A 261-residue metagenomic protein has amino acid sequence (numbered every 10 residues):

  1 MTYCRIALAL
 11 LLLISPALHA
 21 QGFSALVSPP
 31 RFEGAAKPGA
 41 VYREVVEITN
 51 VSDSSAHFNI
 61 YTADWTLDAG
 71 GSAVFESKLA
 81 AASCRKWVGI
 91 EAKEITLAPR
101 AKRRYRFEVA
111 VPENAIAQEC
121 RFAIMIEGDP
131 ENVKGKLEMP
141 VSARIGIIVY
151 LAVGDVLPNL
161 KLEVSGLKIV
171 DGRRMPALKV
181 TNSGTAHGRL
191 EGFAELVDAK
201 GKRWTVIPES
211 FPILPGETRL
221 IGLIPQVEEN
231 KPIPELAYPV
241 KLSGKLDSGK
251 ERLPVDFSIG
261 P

Functional and structural regions predicted by a protein language model:
M1-A7: Bacterial N-terminal signal peptides that target proteins for export
I14-A17: N-terminal signal peptide c-region/cleavage motif recognized by signal peptidases
Q21-A56, A92-E94, L160-A177: Beta-sheet-dominated interaction scaffolds and their linkers
G22-S28, S52-F107, E191, D198-R203: Surface-exposed binding patches on compact interaction domains or structured appendages
F32-A35, E91-L97, S165-G166, I207-I213 (+1 more regions): Beta-strand-rich interaction surfaces with strong enrichment in secreted/lumenal proteins
Y42-E44, I95-E108, G216-I224: Short Pro-Gly-centered flexible turn/kink motifs
I48-S52, V109, V180-G184: Asparagine-centered strand-capping/turn motif at beta-strand->loop junctions
S54-T66, A110-A152, E229-P261: Terminal connector regions
